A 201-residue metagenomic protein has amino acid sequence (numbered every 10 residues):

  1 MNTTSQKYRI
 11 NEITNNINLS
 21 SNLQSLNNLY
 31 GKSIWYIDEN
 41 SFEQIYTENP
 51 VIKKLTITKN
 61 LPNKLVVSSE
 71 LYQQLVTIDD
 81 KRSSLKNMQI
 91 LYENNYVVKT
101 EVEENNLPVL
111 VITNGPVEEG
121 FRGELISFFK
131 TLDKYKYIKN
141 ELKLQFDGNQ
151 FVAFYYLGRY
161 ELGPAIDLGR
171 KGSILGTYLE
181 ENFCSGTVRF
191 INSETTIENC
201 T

Functional and structural regions predicted by a protein language model:
M1-Y8, S25-K32, N40-E43, K54-T201: Charged, solvent-exposed interaction patches on well-folded alpha/beta domains that mediate macromolecular contacts
Y8-N18: Juxtamembrane extracytosolic/periplasmic "stalk" immediately C-terminal to the first targeting helix
N49: Acidic-histidine catalytic/liganding microenvironments
